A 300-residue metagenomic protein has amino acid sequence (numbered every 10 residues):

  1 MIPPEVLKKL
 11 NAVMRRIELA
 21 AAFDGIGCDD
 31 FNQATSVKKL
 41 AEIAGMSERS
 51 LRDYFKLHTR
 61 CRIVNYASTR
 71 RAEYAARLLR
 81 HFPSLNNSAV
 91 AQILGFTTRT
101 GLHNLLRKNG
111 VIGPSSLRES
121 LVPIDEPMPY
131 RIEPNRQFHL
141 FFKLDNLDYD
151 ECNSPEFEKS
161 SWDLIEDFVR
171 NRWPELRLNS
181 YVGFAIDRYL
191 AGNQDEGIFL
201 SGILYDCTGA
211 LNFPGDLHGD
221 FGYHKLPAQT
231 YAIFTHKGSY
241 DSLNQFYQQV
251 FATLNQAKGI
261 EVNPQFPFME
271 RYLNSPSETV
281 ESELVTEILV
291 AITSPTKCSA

Functional and structural regions predicted by a protein language model:
I2, N11-T35, F55, A76-L85 (+1 more regions): Basic, amphipathic alpha-helical hairpins
I2-R15, C61-R71: Short, Lys/Arg-enriched anionic-surface-contact patches
L7, K38-A41, I233: Secondary-structure boundary/capping motif
A34-Y66, A91-I112: Basic/polar phosphate-binding segments, predominantly the helix-turn-helix DNA-binding elements of transcriptional
M46, R70, Y74: Active-site helix adjacent to the Tyr-X3-Lys
N65, E73, H81, S88 (+2 more regions): A solvent-exposed interaction/effector surface
